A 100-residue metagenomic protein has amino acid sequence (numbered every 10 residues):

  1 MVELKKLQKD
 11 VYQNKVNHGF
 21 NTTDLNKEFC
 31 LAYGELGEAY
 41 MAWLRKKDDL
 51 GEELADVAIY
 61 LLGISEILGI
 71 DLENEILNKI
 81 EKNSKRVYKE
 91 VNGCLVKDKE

Functional and structural regions predicted by a protein language model:
M1-E100: Flexible "arm" and connector segments at domain edges
